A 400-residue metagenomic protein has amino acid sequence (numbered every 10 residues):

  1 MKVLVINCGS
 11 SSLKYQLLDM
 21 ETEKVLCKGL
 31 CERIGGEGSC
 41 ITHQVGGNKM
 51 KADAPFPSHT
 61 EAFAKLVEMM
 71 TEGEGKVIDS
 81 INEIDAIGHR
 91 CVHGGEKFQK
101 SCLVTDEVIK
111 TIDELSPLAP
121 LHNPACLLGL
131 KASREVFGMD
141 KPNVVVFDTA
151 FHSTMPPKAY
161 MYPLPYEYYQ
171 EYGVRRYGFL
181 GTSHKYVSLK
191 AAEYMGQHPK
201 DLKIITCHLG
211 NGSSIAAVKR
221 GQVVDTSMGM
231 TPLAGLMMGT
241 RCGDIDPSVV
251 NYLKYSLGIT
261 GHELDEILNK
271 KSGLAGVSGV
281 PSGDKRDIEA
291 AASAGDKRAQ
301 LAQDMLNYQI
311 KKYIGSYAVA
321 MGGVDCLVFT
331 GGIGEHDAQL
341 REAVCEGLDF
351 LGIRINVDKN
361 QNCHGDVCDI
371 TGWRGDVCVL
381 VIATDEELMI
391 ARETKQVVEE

Functional and structural regions predicted by a protein language model:
V3, S12-P57, G229: Short glycine-rich, Thr/Ser-proximal phosphate-binding strand/loop in the N-terminal lobe of ATP-dependent enzymes
M70, K76-H122, P142-V144, A150-A159: Short beta-strand-loop/turn "lid" adjacent to the catalytic site in phosphate-handling enzymes
H89, L121-P124, P142-F147, I205-C207 (+3 more regions): General beta-strand structural signal in soluble alpha/beta enzymes
F151-Y255: Glycine-rich phosphate-binding loop of actin/hexokinase-like ATP-binding domains
V187-K190, Y194, L301-G322: Phosphate/ATP-binding catalytic cores across multiple sugar-kinase/actin-like superfamilies, primarily ASKHA
L257-A302: A mobile "lid/hinge" subdomain adjacent to the ATP/sugar-phosphate binding pocket shared across diverse ATP-dependent
D325-G347: Glycine-rich phosphate-binding loops at beta-strand->alpha-helix junctions
D366-E400: Structural signal for terminal/edge beta-strands and the immediately following C-terminal loop/tail that closes
